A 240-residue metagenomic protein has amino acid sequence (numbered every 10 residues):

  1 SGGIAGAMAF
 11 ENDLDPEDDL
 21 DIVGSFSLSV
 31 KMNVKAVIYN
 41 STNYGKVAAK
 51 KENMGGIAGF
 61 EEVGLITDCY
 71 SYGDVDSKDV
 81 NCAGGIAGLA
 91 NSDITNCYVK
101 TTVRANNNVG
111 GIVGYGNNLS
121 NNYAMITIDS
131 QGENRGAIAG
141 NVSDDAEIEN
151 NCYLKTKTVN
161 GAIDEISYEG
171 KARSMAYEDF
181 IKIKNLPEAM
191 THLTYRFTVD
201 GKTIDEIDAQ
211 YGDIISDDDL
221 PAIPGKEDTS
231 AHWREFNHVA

Functional and structural regions predicted by a protein language model:
S1-D200: Predominantly extracellular beta-rich ligand-binding scaffolds that present long acidic/polar faces for carbohydrate
K155, G161-A162, D213-A240: Surface-exposed interfaces of beta-sheet-rich extracellular modules
M190-H192, K202, P224-T229: Short proline/glycine-enriched turn/loop motifs at strand-loop junctions of beta-rich domains
T194-G212: Short, solvent-exposed loop/edge segments of extracellular or virion-exposed proteins
